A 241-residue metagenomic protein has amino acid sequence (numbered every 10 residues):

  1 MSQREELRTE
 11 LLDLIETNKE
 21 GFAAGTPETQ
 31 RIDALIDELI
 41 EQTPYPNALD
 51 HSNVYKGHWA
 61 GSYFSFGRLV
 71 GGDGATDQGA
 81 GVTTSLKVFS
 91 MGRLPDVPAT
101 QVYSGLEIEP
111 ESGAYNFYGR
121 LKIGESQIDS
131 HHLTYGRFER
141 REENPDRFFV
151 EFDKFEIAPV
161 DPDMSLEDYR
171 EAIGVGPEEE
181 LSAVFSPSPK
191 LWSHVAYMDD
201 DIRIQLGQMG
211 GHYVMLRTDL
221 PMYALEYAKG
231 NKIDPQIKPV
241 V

Functional and structural regions predicted by a protein language model:
S2-V241: Soluble ligand-binding/transfer domains with enclosed cavities or grooves
